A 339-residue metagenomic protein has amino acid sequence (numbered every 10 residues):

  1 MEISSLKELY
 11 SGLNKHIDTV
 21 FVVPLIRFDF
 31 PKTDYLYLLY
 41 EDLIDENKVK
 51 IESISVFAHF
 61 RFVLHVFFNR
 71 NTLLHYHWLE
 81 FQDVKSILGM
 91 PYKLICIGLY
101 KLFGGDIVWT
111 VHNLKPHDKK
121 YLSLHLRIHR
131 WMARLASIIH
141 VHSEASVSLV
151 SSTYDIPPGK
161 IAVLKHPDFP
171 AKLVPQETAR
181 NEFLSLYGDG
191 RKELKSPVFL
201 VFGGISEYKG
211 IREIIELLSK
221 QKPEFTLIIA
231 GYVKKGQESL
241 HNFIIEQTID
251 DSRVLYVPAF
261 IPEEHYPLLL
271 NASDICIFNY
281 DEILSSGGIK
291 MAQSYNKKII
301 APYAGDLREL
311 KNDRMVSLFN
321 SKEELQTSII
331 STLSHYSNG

Functional and structural regions predicted by a protein language model:
R134-S151, I156-P175: Donor nucleotide-sugar binding/catalytic pocket of nucleotide-sugar-dependent glycosyltransferases
S151-S152, D168-D189, E207: Acidic anion/phosphate-binding donor-loop and adjacent secondary structure in glycosyltransferase catalytic cores
L186, G190-K209, I215-L218, L227-I228: Conserved donor-binding/catalytic core segment of Leloir-type glycosyltransferases
F202, P258, C276-I283, P302-Y303: Short Ser/Thr-rich beta->loop micro-motif in glycosyltransferases that lines and helps position the nucleotide-sugar
F202, T226-H241, A259: Glycosyltransferase donor-sugar binding loop
H241-E263: Nucleotide-activated donor-binding/catalytic signature segment of Leloir-type glycosyltransferases, i.e., the conserved
L268-L284, S294-K297: Acidic donor-binding loop of glycosyltransferase active sites
M315-E324, T332-S337: Conserved acidic donor-binding segment of nucleotide-sugar-dependent glycosyltransferases
